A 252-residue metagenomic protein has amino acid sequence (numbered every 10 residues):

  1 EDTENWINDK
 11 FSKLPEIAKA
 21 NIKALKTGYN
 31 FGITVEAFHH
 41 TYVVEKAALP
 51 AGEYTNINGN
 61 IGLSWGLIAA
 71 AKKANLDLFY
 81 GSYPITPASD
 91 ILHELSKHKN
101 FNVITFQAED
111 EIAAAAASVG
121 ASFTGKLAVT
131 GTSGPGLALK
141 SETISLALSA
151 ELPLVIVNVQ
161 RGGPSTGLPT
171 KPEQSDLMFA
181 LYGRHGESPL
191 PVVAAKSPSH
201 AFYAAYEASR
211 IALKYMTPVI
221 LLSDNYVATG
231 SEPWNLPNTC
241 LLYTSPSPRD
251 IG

Functional and structural regions predicted by a protein language model:
D2-Y182, P189, A195: Thiamine diphosphate
I22-E36, L190-L242: Structural signature of the thiamine diphosphate
I85, V227, D250: Short, glycine/acidic-enriched loop or turn micro-motifs at the edges of active sites
D110-E111, D224, D250: Acidic active-site catalytic centers that drive phospho-/nucleotidyl reactions and related ester hydrolyses
G125-L127, A208, D250: Intrinsically disordered, low-complexity serine/threonine-rich segments
Y243-G252: Single conserved hydrophobic/aromatic residue that forms the stacking wall/gate of nucleotide- or nucleobase-binding
